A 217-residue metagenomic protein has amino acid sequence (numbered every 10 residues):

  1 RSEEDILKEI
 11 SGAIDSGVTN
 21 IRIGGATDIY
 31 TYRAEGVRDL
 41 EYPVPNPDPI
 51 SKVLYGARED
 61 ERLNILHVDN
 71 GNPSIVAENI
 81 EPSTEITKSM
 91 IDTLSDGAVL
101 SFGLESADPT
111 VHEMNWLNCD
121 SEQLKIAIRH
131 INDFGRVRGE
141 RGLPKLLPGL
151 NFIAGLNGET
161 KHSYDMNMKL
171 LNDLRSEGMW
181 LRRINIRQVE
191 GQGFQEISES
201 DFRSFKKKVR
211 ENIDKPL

Functional and structural regions predicted by a protein language model:
R1-D5: Canonical Radical SAM [4Fe-4S] cluster-binding loop centered on the CxxxCxxC motif and its immediate flanking residues
L7-G149, A154-E159: Conserved SAM/AdoMet-binding glycine-rich loop
E61, G135-L143, D165-L217: Auxiliary Fe-S-binding modules of radical SAM enzymes
